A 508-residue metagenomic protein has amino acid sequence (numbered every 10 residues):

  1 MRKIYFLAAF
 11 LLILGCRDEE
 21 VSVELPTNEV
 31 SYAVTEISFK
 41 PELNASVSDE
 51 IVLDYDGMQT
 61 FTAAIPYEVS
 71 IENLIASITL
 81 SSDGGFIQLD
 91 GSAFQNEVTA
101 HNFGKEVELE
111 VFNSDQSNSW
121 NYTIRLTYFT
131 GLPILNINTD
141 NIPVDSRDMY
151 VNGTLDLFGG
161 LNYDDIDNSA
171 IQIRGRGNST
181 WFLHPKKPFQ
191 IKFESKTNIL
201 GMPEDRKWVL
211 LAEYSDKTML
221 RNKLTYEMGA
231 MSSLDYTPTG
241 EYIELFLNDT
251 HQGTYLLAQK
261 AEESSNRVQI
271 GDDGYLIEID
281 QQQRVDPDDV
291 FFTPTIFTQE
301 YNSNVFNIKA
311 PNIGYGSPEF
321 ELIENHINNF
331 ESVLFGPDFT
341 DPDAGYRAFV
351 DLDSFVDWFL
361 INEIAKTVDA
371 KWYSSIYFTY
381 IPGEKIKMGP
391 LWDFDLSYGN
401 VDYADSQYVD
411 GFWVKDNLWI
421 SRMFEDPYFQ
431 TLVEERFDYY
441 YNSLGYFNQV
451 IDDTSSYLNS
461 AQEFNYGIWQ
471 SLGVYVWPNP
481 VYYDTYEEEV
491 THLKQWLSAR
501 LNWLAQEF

Functional and structural regions predicted by a protein language model:
R2-L7: Sec-dependent signal peptide recognition, specifically the positively charged N-region followed immediately by
I13-G15: C-terminal motif of bacterial Sec signal peptides marking the signal peptidase cleavage site
R17-E24, N28, E36-E42, E110 (+4 more regions): Regulatory N- and C-terminal appendages and interdomain linkers associated with kinase/kinase-like NTP transferase
R17-L132: Beta-rich interaction/scaffold domains
G84-Q88, S232-E244: Short, well-structured beta-strand/strand-turn elements
V151-A212: Conserved oxyanion/phosphate-binding beta-strand-loop segments in alpha/beta enzyme cores
S169, T180, H184-P185, N307-W372 (+1 more regions): Middle-to-C-terminal accessory/interaction subdomains
K192-N198, A212-E213, L234-P238, T250-F359: Internal "kinase-insert"/substrate-recognition segments embedded within catalytic cores of ATP-dependent enzymes
